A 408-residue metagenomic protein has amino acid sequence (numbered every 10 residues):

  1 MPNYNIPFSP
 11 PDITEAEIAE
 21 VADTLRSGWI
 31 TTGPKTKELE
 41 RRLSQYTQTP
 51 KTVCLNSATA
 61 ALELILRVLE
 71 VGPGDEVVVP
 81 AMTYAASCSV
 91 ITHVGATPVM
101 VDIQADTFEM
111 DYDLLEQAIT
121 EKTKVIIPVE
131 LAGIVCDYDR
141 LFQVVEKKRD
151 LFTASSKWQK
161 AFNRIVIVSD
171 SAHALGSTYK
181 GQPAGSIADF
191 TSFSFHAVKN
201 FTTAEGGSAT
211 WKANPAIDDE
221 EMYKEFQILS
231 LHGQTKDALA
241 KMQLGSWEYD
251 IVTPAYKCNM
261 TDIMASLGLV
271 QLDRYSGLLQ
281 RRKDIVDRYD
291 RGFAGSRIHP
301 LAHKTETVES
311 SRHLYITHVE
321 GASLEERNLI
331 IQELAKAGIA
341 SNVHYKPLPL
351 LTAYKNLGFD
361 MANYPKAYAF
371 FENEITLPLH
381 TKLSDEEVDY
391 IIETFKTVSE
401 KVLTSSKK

Functional and structural regions predicted by a protein language model:
M1-W29, P34, D250-V252, P378: N-terminal "arm"/small-domain region of PLP-dependent enzymes with the aminotransferase-like
A19, E63, Y112-T120, D139 (+2 more regions): Amphipathic, non-transmembrane alpha-helical secondary structure
W29-E76, V90-T92, M100, R149-T153: Phosphate-binding glycine-rich loop
K37-R41, T49-P50, V125-V129, I134 (+4 more regions): PLP-dependent aminotransferase class I/II
R67-S171, T178: PLP-dependent aminotransferase-like
S89-I91, P183, I263: Hydrophobic/aromatic ligand-binding patch that stacks against planar heteroaromatic rings of cofactors or nucleotides
S155-T202, K224, W247-I251, H299-P300: Conserved active-site segment immediately N-terminal to the catalytic lysine that forms the internal aldimine
H173, S186-K236, D262: Active-site PLP attachment segment
